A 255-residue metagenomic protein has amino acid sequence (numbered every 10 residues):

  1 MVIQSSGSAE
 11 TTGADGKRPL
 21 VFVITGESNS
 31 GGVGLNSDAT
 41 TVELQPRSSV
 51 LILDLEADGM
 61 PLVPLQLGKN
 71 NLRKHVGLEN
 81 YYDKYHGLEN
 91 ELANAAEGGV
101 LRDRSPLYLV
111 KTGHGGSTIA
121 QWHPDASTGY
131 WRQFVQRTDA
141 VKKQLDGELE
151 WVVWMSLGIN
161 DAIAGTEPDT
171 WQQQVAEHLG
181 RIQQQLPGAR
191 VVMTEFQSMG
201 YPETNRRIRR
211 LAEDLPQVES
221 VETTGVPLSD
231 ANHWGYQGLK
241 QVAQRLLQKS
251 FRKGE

Functional and structural regions predicted by a protein language model:
I3-E255: Cell-envelope and extracellular/periplasmic
